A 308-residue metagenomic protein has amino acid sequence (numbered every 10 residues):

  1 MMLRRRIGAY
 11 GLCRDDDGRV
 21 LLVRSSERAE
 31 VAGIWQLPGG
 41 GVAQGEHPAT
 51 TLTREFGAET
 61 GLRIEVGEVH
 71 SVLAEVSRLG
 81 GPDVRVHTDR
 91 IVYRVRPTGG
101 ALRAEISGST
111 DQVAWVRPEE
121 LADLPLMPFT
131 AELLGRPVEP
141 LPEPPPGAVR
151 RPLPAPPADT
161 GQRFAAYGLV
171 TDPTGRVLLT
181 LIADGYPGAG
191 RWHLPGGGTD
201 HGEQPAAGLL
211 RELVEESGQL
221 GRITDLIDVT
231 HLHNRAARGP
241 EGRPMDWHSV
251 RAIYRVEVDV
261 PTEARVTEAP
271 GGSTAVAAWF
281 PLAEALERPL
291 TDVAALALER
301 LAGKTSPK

Functional and structural regions predicted by a protein language model:
M1-L12, P137-L169, I182, P244: Acidic, metal-coordinating catalytic segment for phosphate/diphosphate chemistry, firing primarily on the Nudix
R19-V20, V177: Entry beta-strands of beta-propeller and related beta-repeat scaffolds
A29-G33, Y186-G190: A conserved beta-turn-beta hairpin within the catalytic core of GNAT-like acetyltransferases that forms part
W35-G40, G190-G197: Conserved acetyl-CoA binding element of GNAT-fold acetyltransferases
V42-E65, E75-F129, T199-R222, T230-D292: Unchanged
E132-L153, V293-K308: Charged phosphate-binding loop/patch that engages nucleotide di/tri-phosphates or the phosphate backbone of nucleic
